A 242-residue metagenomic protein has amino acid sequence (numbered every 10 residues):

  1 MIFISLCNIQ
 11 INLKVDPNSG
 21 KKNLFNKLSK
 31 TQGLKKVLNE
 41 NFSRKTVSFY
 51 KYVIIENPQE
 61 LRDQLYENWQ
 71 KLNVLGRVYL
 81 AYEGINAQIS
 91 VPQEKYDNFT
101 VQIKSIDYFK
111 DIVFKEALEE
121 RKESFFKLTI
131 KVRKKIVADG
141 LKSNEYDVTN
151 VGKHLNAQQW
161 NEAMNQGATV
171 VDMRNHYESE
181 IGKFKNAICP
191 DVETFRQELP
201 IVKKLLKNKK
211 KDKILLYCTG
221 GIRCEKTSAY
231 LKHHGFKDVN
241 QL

Functional and structural regions predicted by a protein language model:
F3-L242: Cytosolic catalytic domains that perform sulfur/thiol-centered chemistry
